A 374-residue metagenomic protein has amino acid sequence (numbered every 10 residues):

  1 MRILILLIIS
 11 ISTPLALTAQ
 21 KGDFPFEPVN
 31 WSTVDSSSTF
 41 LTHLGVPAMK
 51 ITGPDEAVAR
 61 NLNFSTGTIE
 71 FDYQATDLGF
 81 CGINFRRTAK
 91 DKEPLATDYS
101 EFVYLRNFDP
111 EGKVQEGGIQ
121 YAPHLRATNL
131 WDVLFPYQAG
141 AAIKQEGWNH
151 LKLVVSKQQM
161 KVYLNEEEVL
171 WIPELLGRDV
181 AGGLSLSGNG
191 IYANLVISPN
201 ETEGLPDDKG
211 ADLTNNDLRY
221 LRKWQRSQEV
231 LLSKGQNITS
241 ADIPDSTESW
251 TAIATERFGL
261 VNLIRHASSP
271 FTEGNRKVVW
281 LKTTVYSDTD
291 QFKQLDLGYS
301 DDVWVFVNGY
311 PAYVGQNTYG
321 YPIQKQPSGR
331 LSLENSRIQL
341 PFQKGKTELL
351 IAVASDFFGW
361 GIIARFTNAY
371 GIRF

Functional and structural regions predicted by a protein language model:
M1-D23: Bacterial Sec-dependent N-terminal signal peptides
T39-D55, G67: Short carbohydrate-recognition loop motifs
P54-L125, Q225: Secretory/extracellular carbohydrate-interaction modules and structurally similar beta-sandwich "look-alikes"
F71, G147-V155, M160-V162, L349: Short tryptophan-centered beta-strand motifs in secreted/extracellular beta-sheet-rich domains of glycan-recognition
I83, V196-D288, F358-F374: Extracellular/secretory pathway-exposed regions associated with glycan biology
R126-H150: Short, aromatic/His-centered strand-loop micro-motif at the edge of beta-sheets
I172-N194, Y321-E334: Flexible glycan-contacting loops in extracellular carbohydrate-active proteins
F292-F306, L349: Aromatic-lined ligand-binding clefts that engage carbohydrates, nucleic acids, or primary amines
